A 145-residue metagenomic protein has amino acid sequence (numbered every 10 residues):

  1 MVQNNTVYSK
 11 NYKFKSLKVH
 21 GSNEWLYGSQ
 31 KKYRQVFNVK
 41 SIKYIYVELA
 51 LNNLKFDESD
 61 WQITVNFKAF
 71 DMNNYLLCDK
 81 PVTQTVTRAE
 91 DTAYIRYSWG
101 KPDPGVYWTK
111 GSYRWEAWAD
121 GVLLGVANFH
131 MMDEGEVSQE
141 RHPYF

Functional and structural regions predicted by a protein language model:
M1, V122-F145: Short beta-strand elements
S16-T64: Contiguous beta-strand segments within globular domains
E58, D103-S112: Short glycine/proline/serine/threonine-rich loop/turn segments at secondary-structure transition edges
E58-K80, A117: Extended low-complexity, serine/threonine- and proline-enriched intrinsically disordered segments
T64, L77-D91, F129: Solvent-exposed serine/threonine-rich low-complexity stretches and specific carbohydrate-binding patches
A89-P102: Aromatic sugar-binding surface patches on proteins that engage polysaccharides or sugar-phosphate polymers
D91, T109-G121: A glycine-anchored, Pro-Gly-centered beta-turn/N-cap motif
P102-V106, A119-A127: Short acidic/polar inter-strand loop motif in beta-rich domains
